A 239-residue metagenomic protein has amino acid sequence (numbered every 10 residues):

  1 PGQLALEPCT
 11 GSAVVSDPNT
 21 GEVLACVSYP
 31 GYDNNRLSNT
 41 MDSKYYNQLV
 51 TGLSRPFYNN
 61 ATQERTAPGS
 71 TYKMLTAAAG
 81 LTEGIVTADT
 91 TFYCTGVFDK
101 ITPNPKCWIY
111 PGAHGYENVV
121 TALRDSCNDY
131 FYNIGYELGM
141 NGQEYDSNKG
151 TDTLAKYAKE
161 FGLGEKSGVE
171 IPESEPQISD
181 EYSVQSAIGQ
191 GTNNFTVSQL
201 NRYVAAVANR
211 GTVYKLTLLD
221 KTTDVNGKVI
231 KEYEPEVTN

Functional and structural regions predicted by a protein language model:
P1-G2: Long, low-complexity, polar/charged, intrinsically disordered or flexibly structured peripheral segments
L6, G11-S70, L75-N239: Beta-lactam-recognizing serine transpeptidase/beta-lactamase-like catalytic domain environment
